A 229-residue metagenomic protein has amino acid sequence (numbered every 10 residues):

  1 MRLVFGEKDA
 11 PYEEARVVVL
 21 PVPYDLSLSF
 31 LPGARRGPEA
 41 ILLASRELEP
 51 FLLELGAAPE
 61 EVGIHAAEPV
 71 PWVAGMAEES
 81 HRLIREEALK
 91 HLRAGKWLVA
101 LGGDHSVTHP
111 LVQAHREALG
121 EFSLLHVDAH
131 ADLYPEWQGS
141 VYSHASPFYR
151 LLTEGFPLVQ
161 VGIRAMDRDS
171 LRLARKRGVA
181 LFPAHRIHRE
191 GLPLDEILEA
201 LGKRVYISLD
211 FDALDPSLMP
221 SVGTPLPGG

Functional and structural regions predicted by a protein language model:
M1-G229: Conserved alpha-helical scaffold segments that buttress catalytic/binding sites
